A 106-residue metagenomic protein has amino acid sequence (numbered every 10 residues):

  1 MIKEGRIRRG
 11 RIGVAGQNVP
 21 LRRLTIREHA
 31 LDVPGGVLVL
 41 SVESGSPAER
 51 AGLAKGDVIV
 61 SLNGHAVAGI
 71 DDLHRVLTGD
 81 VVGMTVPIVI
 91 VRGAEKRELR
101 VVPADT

Functional and structural regions predicted by a protein language model:
M1-T106: C-terminal recognition in membrane/secretory proteostasis and scaffolding
